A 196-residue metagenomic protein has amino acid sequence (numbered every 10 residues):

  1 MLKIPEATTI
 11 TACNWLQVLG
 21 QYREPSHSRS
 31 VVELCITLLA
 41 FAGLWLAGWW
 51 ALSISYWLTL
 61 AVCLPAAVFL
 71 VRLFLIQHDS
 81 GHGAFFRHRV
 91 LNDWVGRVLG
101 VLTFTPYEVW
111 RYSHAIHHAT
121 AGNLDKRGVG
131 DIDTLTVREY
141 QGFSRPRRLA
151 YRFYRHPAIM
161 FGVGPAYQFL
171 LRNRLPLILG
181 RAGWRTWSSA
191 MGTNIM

Functional and structural regions predicted by a protein language model:
M1-A67, L102-Y112, A119-M196: Non-catalytic, topology-defining segments of multipass membrane proteins
P65, D79, V98: Short glycine/serine/threonine-biased micro-segments
L70-R89, W110-G122: Acidic (Asp/Glu-rich) catalytic motifs at the cytosolic membrane interface
F86-V101, V129-T134: Post-HEXXH active-site segment of zinc metalloproteases
